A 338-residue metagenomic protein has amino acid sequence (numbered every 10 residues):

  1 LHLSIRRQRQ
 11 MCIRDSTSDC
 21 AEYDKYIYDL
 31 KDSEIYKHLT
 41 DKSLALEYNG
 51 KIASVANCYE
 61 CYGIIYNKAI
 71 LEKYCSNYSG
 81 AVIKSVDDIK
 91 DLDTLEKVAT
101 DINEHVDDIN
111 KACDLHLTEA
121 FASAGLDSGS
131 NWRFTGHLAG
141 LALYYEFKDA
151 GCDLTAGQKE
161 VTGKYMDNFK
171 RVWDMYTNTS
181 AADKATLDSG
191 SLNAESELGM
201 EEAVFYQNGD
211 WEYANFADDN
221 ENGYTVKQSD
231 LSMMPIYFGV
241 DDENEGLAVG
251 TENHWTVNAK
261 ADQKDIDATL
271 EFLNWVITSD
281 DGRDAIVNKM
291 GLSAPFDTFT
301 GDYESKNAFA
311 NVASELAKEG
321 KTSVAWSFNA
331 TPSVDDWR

Functional and structural regions predicted by a protein language model:
H2-R9, I13: Single conserved hydrophobic/aromatic residue that forms the stacking wall/gate of nucleotide- or nucleobase-binding
R7, I89-T94, A185-M200, W211: Short helix-initiation/N-cap motifs at beta->coil->alpha
R14-I65, E72, D114-H116, D230-Y237 (+1 more regions): Hinge/lid segment of periplasmic solute-binding proteins
L44-N57, Y62, D93-G157, A203: Extracytoplasmic/periplasmic solute-binding protein
Y78-V86, G157-V161, D174-G190, E202 (+1 more regions): A local structural motif
E96-T100, Y145-S189, I236: Glycine-centered hinge/linker elements that transmit conformational signals in sensory and ligand-binding systems
E221-G291: Extracytoplasmic/periplasmic substrate-recognition and gating elements
V249, L292, T298, N311-R338: C-terminal capping/gating helix-and-loop segments adjacent to ligand/active sites or protein-protein/ligand interfaces
